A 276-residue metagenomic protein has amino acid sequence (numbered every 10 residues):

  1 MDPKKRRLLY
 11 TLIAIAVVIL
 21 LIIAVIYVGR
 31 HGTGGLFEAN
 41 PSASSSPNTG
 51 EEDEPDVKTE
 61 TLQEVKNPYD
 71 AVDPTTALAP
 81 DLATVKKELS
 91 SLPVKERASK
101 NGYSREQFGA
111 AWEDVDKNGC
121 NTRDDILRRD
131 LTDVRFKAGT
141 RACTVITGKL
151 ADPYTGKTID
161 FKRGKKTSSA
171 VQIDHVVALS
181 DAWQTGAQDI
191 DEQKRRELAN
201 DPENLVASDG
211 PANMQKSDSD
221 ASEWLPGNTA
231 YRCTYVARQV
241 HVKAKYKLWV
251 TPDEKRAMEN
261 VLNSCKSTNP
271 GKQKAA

Functional and structural regions predicted by a protein language model:
D2-L36: Hydrophobic single-pass membrane-targeting/anchoring helices
L12, L127-R128, K272-A276: Extracellular/mature segments of secreted proteins
V28-S91, T268-A276: N-terminal low-complexity, Pro/Thr-rich disordered segments that flank secretion/membrane-targeting signals
T76-E113, I126: Short, surface-exposed beta-strand/turn modules with glycine/proline-rich turns and flanking aromatic residues
F108-E113, I126-T147, I190-K194: N-terminal post-signal-peptidase region of extra-cytosolic proteins
K117-G119: Acidic, glycine-anchored loop motifs typical of Ca2+
F136-K162, K166: A glycine-rich, hydrophobic loop/mini-helix early in the fold
Y154-A276: Domain-level detector of nuclease and nuclease-like folds in predominantly extracellular/periplasmic contexts
